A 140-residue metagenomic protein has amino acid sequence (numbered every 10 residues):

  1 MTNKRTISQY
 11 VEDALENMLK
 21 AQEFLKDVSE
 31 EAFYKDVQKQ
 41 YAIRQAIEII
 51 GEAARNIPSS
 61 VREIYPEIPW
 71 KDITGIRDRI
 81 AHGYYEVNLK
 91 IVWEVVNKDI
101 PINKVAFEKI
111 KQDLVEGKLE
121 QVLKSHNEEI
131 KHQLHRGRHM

Functional and structural regions predicted by a protein language model:
M1-M140: Solvent-exposed interaction patches of small proteins and small membrane subunits
